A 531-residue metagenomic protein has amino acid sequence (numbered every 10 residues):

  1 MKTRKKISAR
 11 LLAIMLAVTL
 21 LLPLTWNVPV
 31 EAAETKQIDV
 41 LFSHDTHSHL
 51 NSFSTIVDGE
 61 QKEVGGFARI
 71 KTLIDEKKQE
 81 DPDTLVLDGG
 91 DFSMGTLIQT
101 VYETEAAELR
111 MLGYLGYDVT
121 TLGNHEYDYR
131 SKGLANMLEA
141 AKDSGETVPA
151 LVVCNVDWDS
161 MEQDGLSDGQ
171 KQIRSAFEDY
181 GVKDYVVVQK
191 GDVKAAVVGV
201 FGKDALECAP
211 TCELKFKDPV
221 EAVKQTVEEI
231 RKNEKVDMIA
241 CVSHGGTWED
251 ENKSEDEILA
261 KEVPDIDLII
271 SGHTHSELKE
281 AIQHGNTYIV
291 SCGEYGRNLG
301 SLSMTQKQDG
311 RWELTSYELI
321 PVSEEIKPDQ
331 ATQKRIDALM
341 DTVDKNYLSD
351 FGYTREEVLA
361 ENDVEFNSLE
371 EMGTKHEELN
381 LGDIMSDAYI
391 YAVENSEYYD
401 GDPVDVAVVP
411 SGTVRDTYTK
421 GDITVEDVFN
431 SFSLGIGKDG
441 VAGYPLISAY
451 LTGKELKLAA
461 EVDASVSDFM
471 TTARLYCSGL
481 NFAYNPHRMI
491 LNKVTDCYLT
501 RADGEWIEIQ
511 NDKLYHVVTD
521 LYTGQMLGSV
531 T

Functional and structural regions predicted by a protein language model:
K2-M15: Bacterial N-terminal signal peptides that target proteins for export
A13-P23: Bacterial N-terminal signal peptides
A17, D256, S386: Generic structural marker for isolated residues within well-ordered, non-membrane alpha-helices of soluble domains
L21-E34: Sec-dependent signal peptide cleavage junction
A32-E325, S467: Acidic, metal/ion-coordinating pockets
H47-H49, M94-I98, L112, R231 (+1 more regions): Solvent-exposed loop/linker segments at secondary-structure transitions that flank or connect catalytic domains
